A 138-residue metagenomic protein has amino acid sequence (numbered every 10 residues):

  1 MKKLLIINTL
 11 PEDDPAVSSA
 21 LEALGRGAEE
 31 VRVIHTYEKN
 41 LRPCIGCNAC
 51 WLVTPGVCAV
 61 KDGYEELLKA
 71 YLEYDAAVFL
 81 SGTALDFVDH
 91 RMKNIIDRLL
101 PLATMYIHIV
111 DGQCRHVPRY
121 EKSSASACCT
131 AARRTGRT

Functional and structural regions predicted by a protein language model:
M1-T104: N-terminal beta1-alpha1-beta2 submodule of the flavodoxin-like/Rossmannoid cofactor-binding fold
M105-T138: Short, glycine-/small-residue-rich phosphate/pyrophosphate-handling segment
